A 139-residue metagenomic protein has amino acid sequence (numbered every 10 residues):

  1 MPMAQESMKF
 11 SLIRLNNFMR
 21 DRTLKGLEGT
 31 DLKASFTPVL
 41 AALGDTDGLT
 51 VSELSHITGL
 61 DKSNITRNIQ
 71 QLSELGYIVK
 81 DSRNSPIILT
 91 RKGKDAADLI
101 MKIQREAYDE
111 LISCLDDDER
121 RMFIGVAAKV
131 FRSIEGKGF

Functional and structural regions predicted by a protein language model:
M1-T30, Y77, P86: N-terminal leader segment of winged-helix/HTH proteins
F18, A42-T46, V126, S133: Short amphipathic alpha-helical elements of helix-turn-helix/winged-helix folds
R22-N64, Q71: N-terminal helix-turn-helix DNA-binding core of bacterial DNA-binding proteins
Q70-K129: Charged, amphipathic alpha-helical coiled-coil/dimerization segments
R121, F131-F139: Short amphipathic alpha-helical interaction elements located at domain edges and within/adjacent to intrinsically
